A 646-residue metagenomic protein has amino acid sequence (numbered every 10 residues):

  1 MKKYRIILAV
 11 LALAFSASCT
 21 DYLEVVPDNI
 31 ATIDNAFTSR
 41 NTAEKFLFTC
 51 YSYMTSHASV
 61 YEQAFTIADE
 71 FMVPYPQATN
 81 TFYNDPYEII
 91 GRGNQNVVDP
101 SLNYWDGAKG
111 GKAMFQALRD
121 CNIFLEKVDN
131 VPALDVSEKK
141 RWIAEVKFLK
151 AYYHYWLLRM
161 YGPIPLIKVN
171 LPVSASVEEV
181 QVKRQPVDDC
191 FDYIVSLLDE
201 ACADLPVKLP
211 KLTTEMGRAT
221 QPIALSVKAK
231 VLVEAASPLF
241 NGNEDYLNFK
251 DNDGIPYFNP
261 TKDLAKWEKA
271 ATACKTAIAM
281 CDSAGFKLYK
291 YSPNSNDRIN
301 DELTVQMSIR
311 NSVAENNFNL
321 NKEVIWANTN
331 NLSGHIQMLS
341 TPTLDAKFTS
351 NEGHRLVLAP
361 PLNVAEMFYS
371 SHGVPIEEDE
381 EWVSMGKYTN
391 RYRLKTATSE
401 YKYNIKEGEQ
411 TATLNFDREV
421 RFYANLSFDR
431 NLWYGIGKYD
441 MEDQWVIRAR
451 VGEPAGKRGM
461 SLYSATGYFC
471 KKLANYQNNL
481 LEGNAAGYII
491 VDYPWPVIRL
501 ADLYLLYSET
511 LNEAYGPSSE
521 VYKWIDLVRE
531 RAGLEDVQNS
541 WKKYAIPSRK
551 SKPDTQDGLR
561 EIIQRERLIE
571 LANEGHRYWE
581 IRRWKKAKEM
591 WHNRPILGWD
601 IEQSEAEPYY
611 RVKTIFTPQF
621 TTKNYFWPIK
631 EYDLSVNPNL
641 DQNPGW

Functional and structural regions predicted by a protein language model:
M1-D28: Bacterial Sec-dependent N-terminal signal peptides
S18-C19, M114-A117, Y193-V195, V233 (+10 more regions): Long, intrinsically disordered, low-complexity segments
C19-A68, K250, L414-F416, I629 (+1 more regions): Membrane-proximal, proline-rich intrinsically disordered regions
E44-E62, T81-Y161, V177-M216, Q221 (+9 more regions): Conserved, well-structured interaction surfaces
L158-R159, P163-P165, V231-N243, E513-G516: Short coil/turn linking the two alpha-helices of tandem helical-hairpin repeats
I164-R184, L239-K269: Short coil/linker segments at helix-helix boundaries
P342-T343, E352-G353, A359-R499: Flexible, polar/acidic helix-loop-strand segments at domain edges
